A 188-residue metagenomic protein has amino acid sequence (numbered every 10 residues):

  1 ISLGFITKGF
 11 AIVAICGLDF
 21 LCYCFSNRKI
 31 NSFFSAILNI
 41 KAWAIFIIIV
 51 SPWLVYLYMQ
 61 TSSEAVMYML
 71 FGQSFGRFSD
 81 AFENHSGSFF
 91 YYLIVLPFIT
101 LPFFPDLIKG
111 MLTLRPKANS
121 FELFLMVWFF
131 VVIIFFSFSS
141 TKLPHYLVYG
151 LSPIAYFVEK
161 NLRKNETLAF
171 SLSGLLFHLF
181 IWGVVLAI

Functional and structural regions predicted by a protein language model:
I1: Short helix- or helix-capping micro-motifs that position conserved polar/aromatic residues at function-defining sites
T7, I12-F121, L125-Y146, S152-N161 (+1 more regions): Transmembrane-lumen/periplasm boundary regions of multi-pass, lipid-linked membrane glycan transferases
L168-A169: Extracellular "spike/adhesin" assembly and maturation modules and analogous cytosolic coiled-coil scaffolds
